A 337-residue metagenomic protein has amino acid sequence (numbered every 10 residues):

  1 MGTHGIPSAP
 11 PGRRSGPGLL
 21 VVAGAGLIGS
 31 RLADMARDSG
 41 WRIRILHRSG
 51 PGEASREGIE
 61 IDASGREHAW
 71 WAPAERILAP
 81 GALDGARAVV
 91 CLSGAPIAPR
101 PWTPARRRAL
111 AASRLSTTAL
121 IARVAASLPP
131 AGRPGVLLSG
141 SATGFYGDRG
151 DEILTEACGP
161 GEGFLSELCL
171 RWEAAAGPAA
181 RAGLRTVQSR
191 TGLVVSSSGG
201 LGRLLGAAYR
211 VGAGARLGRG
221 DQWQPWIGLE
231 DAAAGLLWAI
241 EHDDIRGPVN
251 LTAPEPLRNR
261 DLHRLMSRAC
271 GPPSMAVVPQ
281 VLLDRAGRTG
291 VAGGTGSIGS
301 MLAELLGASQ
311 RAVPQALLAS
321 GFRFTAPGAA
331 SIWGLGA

Functional and structural regions predicted by a protein language model:
M1-R13, A303-A337: C-terminal amphipathic/interface module of NAD(P)-dependent oxidoreductases and related NAD-binding regulators
G18-D38: N-terminal Rossmann NAD(P)H-binding glycine-rich loop of SDR-like oxidoreductase domains
S64-T117: NAD(P)H-binding glycine-rich loop region in Rossmannoid oxidoreductase-like domains and their noncatalytic homologs
T118-G163: Conserved Rossmann-fold NAD(P)-dependent oxidoreductase catalytic core, especially the SDR/UDP-sugar
S141-A142, A174-S197: Conserved beta-loop-beta element that borders a ligand/cofactor-binding pocket
A182, V195-L205, E230, A239-V249: Glycine/proline-rich active-site loop of Rossmann-fold NAD(P)-dependent oxidoreductases
L204-D231: A conserved pocket-lining segment of Rossmann-fold NAD(P)-dependent short-chain dehydrogenase/reductase
G235, H242-S297, G334-G336: Mid/C-terminal beta-alpha module of Rossmann-like enzyme folds, strongest in SDR-family dehydrogenases/epimerases
